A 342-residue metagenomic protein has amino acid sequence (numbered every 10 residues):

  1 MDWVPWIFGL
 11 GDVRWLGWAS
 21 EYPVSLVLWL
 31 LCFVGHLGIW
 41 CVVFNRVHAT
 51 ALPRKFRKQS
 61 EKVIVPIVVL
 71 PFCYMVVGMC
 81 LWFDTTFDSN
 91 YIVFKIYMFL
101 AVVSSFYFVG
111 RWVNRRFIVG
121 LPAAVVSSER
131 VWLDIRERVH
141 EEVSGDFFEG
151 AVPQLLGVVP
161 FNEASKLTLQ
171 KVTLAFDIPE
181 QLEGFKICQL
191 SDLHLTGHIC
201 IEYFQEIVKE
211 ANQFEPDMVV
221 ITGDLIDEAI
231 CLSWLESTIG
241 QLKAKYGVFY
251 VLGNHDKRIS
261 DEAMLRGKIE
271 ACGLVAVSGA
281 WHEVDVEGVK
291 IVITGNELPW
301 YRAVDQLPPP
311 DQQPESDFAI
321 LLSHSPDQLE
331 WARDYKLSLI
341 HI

Functional and structural regions predicted by a protein language model:
M1-L167: Non-catalytic terminal accessory segments
P53-K58, S89-M98, T196-D285: Core catalytic region of metal-dependent phosphoesterases/phosphodiesterases, especially metallo-beta-lactamase-like
L167, F176-C188, H282-I293: Beta-strand-turn-beta hairpins that frame and shape the catalytic cleft of phosphate-ester-processing enzymes
Q189, I221-T222, G295: A structural signal for the hydrophobic beta-strands that form the central parallel beta-sheet of Rossmann-like
H194-I199, L225-E228, N296-Y301, F318-A319: Short, flexible loop segments at the rims of nucleotide/cofactor-binding pockets, characterized by
D217, Y246, D317-A319, S338: Conserved acidic residues
G267, A271-G273, E287-S323, L329-E330 (+1 more regions): Binuclear metal-dependent hydrolase catalytic cores centered on His/Asp/Glu-rich metal-binding motifs
I340-I342: Conserved small/polar residues in nucleotide/adenosyl-binding loops
